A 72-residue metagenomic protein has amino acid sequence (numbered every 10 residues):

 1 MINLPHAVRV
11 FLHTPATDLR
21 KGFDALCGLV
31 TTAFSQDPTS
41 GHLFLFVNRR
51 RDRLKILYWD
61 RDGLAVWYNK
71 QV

Functional and structural regions predicted by a protein language model:
M1-V72: Polybasic/polar functional segments that serve as interface/processing modules
